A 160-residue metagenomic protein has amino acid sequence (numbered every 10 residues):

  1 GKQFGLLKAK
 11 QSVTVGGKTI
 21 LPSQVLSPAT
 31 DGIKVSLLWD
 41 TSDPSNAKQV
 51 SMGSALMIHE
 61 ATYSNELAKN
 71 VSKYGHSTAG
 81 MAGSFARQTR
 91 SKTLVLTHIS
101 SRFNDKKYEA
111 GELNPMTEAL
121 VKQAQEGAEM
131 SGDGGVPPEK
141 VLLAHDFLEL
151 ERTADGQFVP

Functional and structural regions predicted by a protein language model:
G1-L37, T41-Q49, L56-I58: Active-site-proximal loop/helix segment associated with metal-binding centers of metalloenzymes
D43-P160: Binuclear metal-ion centers of metallo-dependent hydrolases, dominated by the metallo-beta-lactamase
